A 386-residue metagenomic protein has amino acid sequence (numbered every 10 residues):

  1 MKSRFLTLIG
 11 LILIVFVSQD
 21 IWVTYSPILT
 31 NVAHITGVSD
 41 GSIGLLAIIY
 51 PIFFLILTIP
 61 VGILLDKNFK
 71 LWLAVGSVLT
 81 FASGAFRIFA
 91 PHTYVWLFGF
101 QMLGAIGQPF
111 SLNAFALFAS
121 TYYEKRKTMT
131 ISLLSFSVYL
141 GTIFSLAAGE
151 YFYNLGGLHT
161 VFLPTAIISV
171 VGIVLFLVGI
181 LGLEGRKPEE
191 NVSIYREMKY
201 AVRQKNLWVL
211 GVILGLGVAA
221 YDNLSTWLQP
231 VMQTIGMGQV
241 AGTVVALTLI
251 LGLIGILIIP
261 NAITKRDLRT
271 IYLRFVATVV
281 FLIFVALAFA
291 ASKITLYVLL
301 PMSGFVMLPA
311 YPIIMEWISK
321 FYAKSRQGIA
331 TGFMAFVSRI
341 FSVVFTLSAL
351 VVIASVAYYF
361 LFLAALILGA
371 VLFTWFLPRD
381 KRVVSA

Functional and structural regions predicted by a protein language model:
M1, L183-L210: Juxtamembrane intracellular "pre-TM" segments in multi-pass secondary transporters
Y25-S26, N206-L249, L253: Extracytoplasmic gate region of multi-pass secondary transporters
I56-P91: Conserved MFS/SLC helix-loop-helix module at the cytosolic interface between two early adjacent transmembrane helices
L57-F69, G255-L268: Helix-to-loop junctions at the C-terminal end of transmembrane segments in multipass secondary transporters
M102-S137: Cytoplasmic helix-loop-helix junction between adjacent transmembrane helices in 12-TM secondary transporters
L133-L181: Helix-loop-helix hairpin linking two adjacent transmembrane segments in secondary transporters
R269-I314: C-terminal transmembrane helical hairpin of 12-TM major facilitator-type secondary transporters
S319-V356: A late C-terminal transmembrane helix in Major Facilitator Superfamily
